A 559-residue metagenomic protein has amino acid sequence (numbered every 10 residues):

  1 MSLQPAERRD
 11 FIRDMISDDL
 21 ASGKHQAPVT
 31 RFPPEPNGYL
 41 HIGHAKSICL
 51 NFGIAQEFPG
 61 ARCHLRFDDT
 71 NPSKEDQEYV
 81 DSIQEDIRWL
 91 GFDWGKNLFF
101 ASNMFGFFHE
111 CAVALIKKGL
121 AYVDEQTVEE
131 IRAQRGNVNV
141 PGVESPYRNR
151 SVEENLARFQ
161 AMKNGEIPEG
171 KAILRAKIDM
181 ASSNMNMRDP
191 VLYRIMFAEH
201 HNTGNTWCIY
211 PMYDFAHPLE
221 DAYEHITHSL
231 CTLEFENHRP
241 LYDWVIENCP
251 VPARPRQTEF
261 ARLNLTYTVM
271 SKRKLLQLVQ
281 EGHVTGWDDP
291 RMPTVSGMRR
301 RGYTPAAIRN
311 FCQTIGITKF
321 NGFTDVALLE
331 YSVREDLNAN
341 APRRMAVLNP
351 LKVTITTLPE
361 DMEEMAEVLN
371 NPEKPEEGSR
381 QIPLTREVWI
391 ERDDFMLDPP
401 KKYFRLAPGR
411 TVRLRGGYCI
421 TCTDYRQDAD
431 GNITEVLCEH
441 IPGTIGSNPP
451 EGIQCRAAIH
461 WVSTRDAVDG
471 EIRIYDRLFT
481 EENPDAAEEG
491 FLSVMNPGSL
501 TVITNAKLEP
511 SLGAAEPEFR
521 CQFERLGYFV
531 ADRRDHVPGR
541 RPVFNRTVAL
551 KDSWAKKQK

Functional and structural regions predicted by a protein language model:
E7-S17, A21-Q84, H200-T232: N-terminal catalytic cores of NTP/NDP-binding nucleotidyl/phosphoryl-transfer enzymes
A21-K24, G53-R62, D86-G95, K118 (+3 more regions): Secondary-structure transition/capping motifs at alpha-helix termini and the adjoining loop/turn into the next element
G23, N51, I83, L115 (+3 more regions): Residue-level signal for inorganic ion chemistry
P33-N37, R66-K74, K96-G106, E129 (+5 more regions): Conserved short loop/turn motifs at secondary-structure junctions
L65, D69-N71, Q77, A114-K274 (+3 more regions): Active-site cores that bind ATP or allylic diphosphates and position pyrophosphate for catalysis
Y79-S102, C111-A112, G119-Y122: A glycine-rich helix N-cap at a beta->alpha junction
F235-R239, D243-V245, R309, Q313-I315 (+1 more regions): Core subunits and conserved enzymes of cellular information-processing and envelope-translocation systems across
A253-S332: Long, charged, mostly alpha-helical binding arms that flank functional sites
